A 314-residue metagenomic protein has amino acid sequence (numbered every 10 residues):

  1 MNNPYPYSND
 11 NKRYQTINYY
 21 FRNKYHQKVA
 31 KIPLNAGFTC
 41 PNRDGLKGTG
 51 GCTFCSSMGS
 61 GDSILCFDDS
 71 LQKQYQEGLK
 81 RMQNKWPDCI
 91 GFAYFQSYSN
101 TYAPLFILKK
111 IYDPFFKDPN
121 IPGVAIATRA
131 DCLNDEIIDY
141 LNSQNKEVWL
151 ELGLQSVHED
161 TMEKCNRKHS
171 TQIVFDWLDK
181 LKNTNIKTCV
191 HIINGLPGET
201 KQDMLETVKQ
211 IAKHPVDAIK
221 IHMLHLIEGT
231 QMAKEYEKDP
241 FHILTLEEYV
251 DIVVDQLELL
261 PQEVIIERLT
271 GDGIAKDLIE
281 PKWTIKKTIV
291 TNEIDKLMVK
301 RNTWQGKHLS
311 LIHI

Functional and structural regions predicted by a protein language model:
M1-F92: N-terminal [4Fe-4S]-dependent radical SAM core
M58-G78, M82-L105, N120-L133, E147-I173 (+1 more regions): Core AdoMet radical
Q83, Y112-P119, D139-E147, D179-N183: Acidic (Asp/Glu)-rich catalytic clusters
L105-D113, N134-N142, M204: Distinct, well-ordered alpha-helical segments
K109-D113, T200-D217, L246-E247, G273-I294: Short, electropositive alpha-helical surface patch
D160-R167, I193-L196, P240: Surface-exposed cleft-lining segments at the edges of enzyme active sites
Q172-Q231, E247-T270: Conserved C-terminal portion of the radical SAM core fold that forms the substrate/S-adenosylmethionine-binding
I312-I314: Conserved small/polar residues in nucleotide/adenosyl-binding loops
